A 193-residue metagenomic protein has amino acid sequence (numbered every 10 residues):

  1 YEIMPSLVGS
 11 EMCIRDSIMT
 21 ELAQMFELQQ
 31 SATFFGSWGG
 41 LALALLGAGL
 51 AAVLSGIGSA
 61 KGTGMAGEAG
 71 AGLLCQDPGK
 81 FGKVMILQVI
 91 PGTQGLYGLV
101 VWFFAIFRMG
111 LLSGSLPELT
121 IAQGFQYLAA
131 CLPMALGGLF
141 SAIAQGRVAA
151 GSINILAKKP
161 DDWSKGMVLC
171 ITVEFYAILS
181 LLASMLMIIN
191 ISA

Functional and structural regions predicted by a protein language model:
Y1-D16: Single conserved hydrophobic/aromatic residue that forms the stacking wall/gate of nucleotide- or nucleobase-binding
I18-A193: Hydrophobic, small-residue-rich transmembrane alpha-helices and their short perimembrane loops in multi-pass membrane
